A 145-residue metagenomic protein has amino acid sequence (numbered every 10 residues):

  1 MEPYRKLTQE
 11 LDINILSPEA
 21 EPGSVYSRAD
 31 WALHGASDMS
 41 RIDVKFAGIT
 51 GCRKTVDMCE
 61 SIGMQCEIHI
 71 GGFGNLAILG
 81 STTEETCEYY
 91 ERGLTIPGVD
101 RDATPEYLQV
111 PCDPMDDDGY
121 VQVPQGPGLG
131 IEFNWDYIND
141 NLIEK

Functional and structural regions predicted by a protein language model:
M1-Y120, P124: Shared catalytic-loop signature of beta/alpha-barrel
P127-K145: Extended hydrophobic packing segments that form well-structured cores
